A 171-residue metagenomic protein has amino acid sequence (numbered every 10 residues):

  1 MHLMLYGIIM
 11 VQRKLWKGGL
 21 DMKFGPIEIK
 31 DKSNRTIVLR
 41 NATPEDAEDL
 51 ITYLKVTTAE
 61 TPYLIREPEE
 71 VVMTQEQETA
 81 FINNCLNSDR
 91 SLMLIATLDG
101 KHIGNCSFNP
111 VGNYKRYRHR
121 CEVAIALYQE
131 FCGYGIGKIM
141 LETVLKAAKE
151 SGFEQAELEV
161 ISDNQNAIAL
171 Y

Functional and structural regions predicted by a protein language model:
Y6-D21: Short, Lys/Arg-enriched N-terminal segments with co-localized hydrophobic residues within the first ~10-30 amino acids
S33, P44, T52-E69: Helix-loop element at the rim of GNAT/NAT acetyltransferase active sites that forms part of the acceptor-substrate
I37-D49: A short beta-loop-alpha structural element at the N-terminal edge of CoA-dependent acyl/N-acetyltransferase catalytic
V71-H119, A124-E130, L141-E142: Acetyl-CoA-dependent GNAT
C132, L158-I168: Conserved beta-strand-loop-alpha-helix junction that forms the acyl-donor binding cleft
G133-K146, E150, A169: Conserved acetyl-CoA-binding loop-helix of GNAT-fold acetyltransferases
A148-E159: Conserved GNAT acetyl-CoA-binding A-motif
